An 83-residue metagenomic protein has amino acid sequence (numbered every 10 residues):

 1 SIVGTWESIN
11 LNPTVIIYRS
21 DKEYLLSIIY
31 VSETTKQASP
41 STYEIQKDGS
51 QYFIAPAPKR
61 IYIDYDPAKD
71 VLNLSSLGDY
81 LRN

Functional and structural regions predicted by a protein language model:
S1-T14: Tryptophan-anchored aromatic micro-motifs
W6-S8, S27-Y30, S50-A57, L74: Short beta-strand segments that buttress and anchor functional surface loops
L11-G49: N-terminal glycine/threonine-rich, aromatic-flanked beta-hairpin/loop signature
L11-T14, K59-I61, G78: Short acidic/polar mixed-charge low-complexity motifs
E33-K36, I61-I63, L81-R82: A short local loop/turn or secondary-structure capping micro-motif enriched for an aromatic residue
P40-A68: Mid-chain, structured segments of secreted extracytoplasmic proteins
N73-N83: Edge beta-strand at a domain terminus
